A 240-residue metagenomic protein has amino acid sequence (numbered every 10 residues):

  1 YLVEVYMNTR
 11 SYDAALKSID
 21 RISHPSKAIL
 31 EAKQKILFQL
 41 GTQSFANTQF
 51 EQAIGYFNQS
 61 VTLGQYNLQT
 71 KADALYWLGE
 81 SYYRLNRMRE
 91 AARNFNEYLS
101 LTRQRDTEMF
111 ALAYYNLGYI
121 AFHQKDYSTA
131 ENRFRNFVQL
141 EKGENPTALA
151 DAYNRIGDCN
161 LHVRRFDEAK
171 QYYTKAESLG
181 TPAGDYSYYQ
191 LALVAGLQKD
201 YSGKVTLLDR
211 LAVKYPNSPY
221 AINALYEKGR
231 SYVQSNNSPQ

Functional and structural regions predicted by a protein language model:
Y1-Q240: Acidic, polar-rich low-complexity tracts and alpha-helical solenoid repeat scaffolds
